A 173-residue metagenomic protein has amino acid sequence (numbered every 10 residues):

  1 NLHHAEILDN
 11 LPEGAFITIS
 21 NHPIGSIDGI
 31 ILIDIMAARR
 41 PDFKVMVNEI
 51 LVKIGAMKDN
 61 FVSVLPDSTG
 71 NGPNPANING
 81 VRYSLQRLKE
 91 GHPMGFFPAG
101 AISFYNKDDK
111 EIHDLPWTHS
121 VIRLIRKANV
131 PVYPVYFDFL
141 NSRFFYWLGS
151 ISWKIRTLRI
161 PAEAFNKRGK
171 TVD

Functional and structural regions predicted by a protein language model:
L2-A15: A short, well-structured juxtamembrane/interface segment
E13-N74: Catalytic core of membrane glycerolipid acyltransferases/transacylases, capturing the structured, soluble-facing
G29-I31, A56-K58, P98-A99, Y105-K110 (+1 more regions): A short secondary-structure junction signal
I35, Q86, R123-L124: Hydrophobic/aromatic ligand-binding patch that stacks against planar heteroaromatic rings of cofactors or nucleotides
L65-A76, F104-I112: Surface-exposed cleft-lining segments at the edges of enzyme active sites
G80-E90: Short amphipathic alpha-helices and their capping/turn segments at secondary-structure boundaries
E90-A101: A structural motif
P93, Y105-D173: A cross-family acyltransferase "interaction/gating" segment
